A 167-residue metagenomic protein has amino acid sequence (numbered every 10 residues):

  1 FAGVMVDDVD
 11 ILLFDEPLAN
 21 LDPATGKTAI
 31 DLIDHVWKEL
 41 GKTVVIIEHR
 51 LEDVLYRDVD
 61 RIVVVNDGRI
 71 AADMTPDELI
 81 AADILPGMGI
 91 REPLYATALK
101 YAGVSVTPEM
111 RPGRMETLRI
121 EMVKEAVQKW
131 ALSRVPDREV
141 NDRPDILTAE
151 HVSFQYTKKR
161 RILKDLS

Functional and structural regions predicted by a protein language model:
F1-M5: ABC ATPase C-loop
V6-D10: A short, proline-enriched helix->beta-strand linker immediately N-terminal to the Walker B motif in ABC-type P-loop
L12-E16: Catalytic Walker B motif of ABC-type/P-loop ATPase nucleotide-binding domains
P23-T25: Helix N-cap at the start of a conserved alpha-helix in ABC-type nucleotide-binding domains
G41-I47: Conserved H-loop
R50-R57: Conserved H-loop
R69-A96: Conserved beta-strand-loop-alpha-helix hinge in the C-terminal portion of ABC ATPase nucleotide-binding domains
N141-I146, S153-D165: A short, flexible loop at the N-terminus of ABC-type nucleotide-binding domains that lies
